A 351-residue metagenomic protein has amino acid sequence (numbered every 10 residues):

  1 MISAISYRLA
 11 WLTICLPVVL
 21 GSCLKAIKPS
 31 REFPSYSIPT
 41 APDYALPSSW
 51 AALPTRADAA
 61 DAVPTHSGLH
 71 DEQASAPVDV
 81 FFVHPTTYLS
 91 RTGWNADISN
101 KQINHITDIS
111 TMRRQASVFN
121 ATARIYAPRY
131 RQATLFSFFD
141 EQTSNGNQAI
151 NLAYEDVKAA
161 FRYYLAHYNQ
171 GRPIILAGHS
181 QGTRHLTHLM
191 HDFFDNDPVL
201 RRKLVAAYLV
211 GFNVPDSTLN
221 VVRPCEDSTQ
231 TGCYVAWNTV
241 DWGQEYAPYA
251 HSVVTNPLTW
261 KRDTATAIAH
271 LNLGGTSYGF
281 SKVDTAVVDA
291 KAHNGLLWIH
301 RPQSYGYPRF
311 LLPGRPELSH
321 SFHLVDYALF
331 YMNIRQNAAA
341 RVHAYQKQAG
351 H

Functional and structural regions predicted by a protein language model:
I2-A10: Bacterial N-terminal signal peptides that target proteins for export
A10-G21: Bacterial N-terminal signal peptides
C23-D108, M112: Flexible, membrane-associating and regulatory peripheral segments of lipid-active enzymes
L24-K25, A153-Q170, D192-Y331, R335-A344 (+1 more regions): Surface cap/lid and interfacial helix-loop subdomains adjacent to catalytic sites that gate substrate access
I27-P34, V83-R172, P308-A328, N333-H351: Active-site catalytic motif of lipid deacylating hydrolases and related acyltransferases
A76-V78, A121-I125, Q170-P173, R201-V205: Loop/turn elements at helix/coil->beta-strand transitions in domains of secreted/extracellular proteins
D79-V83, Y126-R129, I175-L176, A206-L209 (+1 more regions): Structural recognition of the beta-strand scaffold that forms the well-ordered cores of secreted hydrolase catalytic
G178-G182, L186: Gly/Ala-rich beta-loop-alpha elbow adjacent to hydrolase catalytic centers
